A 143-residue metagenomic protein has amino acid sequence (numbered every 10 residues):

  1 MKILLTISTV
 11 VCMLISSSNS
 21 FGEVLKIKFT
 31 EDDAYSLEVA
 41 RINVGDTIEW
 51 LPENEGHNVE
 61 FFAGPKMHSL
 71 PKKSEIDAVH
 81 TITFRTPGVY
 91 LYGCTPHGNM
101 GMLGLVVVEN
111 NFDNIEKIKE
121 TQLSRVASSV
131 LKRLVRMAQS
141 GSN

Functional and structural regions predicted by a protein language model:
M1-T9: Sec-dependent signal peptide recognition, specifically the positively charged N-region followed immediately by
T9-V10, S20: Cleavable N-terminal signal peptides
S16-S17: N-terminal signal peptide c-region/cleavage motif recognized by signal peptidases
G22-T47: N-terminal edge beta-strand
E23-F29, M100-N143: Extracytoplasmic/periplasmic copper-protein system
L70-I76: Short beta-strand segments within Ig-like beta-sandwich modules, predominantly Fibronectin type-III
V89-G93: Short, conserved beta-strand segments of beta-strand-rich sandwich/propeller modules, principally
